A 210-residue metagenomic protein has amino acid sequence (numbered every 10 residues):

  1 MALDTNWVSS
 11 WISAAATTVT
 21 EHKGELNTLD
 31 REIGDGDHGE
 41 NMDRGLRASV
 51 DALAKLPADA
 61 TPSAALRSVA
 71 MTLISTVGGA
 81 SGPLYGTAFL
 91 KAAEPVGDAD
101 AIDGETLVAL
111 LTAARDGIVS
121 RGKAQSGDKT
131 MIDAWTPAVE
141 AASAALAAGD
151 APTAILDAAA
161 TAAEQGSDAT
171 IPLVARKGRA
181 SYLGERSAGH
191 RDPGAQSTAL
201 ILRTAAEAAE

Functional and structural regions predicted by a protein language model:
M1-E210: N-terminal loops that bind phosphate or other acidic moieties and the adjacent beta-alpha structural core
